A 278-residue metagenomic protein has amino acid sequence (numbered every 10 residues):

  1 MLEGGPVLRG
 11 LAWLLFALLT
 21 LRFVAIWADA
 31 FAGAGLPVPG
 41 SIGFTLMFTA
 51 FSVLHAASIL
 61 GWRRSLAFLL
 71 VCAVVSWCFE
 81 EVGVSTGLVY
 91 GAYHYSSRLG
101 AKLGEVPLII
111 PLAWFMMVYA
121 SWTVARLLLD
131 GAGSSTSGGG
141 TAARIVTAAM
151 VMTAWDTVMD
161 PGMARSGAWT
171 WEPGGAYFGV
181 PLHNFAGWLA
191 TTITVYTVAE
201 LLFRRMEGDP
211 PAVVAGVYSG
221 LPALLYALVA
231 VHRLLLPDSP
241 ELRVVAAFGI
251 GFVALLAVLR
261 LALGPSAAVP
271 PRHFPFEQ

Functional and structural regions predicted by a protein language model:
M1-Q278: Aromatic-rich, lipid-facing transmembrane alpha helices and their immediate juxtamembrane interface loops in integral
